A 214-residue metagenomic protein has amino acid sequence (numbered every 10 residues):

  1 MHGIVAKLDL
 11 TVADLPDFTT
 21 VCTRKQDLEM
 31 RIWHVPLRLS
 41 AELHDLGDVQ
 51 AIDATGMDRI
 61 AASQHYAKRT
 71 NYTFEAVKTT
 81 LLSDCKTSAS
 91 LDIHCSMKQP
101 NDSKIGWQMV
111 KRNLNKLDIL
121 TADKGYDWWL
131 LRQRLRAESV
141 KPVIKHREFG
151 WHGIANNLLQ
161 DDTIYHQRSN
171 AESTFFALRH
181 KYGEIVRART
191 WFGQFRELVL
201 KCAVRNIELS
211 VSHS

Functional and structural regions predicted by a protein language model:
M1-L10: DNA-recognition alpha helix
H2, D84-S88, G183: Short connector loops/turns at beta-strand edges and beta->alpha or beta->beta junctions
K7-L8, L43-H44, N113, D161-T163: Short hydrophobic "helix-edge" motifs at membrane interfaces and signal-peptide entry regions
V21-E138, R147: Polybasic low-complexity intrinsically disordered regions
I105, N170, T174, R196-V199: Catalytic-loop motifs flanking and including active-site residues across diverse enzymes
I119, K124-F192: Helix-centered, glycine/charged polyanion-binding patches within enzymatic domains that contact phosphate-containing
R189-S214: Charge-patterned, long linear interaction tracts outside catalytic cores
